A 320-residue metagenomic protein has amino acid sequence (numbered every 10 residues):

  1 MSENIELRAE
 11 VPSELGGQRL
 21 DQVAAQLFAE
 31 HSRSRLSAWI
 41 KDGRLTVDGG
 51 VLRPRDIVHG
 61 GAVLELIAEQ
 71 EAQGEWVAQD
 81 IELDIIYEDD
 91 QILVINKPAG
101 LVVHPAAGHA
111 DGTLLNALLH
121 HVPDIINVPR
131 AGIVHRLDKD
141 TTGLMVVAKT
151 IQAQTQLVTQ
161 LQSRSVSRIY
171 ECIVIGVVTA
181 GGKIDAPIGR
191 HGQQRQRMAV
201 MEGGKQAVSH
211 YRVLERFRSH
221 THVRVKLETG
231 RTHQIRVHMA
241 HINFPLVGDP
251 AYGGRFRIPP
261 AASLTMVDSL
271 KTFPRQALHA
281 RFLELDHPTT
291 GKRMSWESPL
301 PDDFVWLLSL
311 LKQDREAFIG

Functional and structural regions predicted by a protein language model:
S2-G320: RNA pseudouridine synthases
